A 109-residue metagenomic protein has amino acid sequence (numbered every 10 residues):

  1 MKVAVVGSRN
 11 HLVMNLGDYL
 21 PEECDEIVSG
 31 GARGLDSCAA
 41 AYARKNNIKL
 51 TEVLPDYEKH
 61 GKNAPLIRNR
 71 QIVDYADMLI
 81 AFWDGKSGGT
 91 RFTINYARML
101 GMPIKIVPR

Functional and structural regions predicted by a protein language model:
K2-V3, G7-R109: Acidic/glycine-enriched connector segments
